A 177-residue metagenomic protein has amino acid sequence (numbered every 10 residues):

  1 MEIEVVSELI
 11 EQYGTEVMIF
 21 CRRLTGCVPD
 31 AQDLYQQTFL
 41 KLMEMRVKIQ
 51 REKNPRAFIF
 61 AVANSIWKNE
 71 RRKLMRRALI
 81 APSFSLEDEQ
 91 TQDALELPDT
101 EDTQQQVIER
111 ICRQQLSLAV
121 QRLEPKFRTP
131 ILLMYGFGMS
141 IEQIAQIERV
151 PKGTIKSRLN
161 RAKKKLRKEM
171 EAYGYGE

Functional and structural regions predicted by a protein language model:
M1-I19, R23, P29-Q32, M43: A short, charge-rich alpha-helical start-of-domain segment used by transcription regulators
E2-E8, L79-A81, S85, E142 (+2 more regions): C-terminal edge and immediately downstream basic/flexible tail or linker adjoining helix-turn-helix-like DNA-binding
M18, F39, E124, R128 (+1 more regions): C-terminal flanking helix
I19, D33-L40, K53-S65: Structural recognition of an alpha-helix C-terminal capping motif at a helix-to-coil junction
F39-N54, K73-L74: Sigma70-family region 2
N64-P82, E109: Arg/Lys-rich amphipathic alpha helix in sigma70-family domain 2
L79-E109, S140: Internal acidic/polar
L118-T129, L133-T154, K168: Helix-turn-helix DNA-binding module
